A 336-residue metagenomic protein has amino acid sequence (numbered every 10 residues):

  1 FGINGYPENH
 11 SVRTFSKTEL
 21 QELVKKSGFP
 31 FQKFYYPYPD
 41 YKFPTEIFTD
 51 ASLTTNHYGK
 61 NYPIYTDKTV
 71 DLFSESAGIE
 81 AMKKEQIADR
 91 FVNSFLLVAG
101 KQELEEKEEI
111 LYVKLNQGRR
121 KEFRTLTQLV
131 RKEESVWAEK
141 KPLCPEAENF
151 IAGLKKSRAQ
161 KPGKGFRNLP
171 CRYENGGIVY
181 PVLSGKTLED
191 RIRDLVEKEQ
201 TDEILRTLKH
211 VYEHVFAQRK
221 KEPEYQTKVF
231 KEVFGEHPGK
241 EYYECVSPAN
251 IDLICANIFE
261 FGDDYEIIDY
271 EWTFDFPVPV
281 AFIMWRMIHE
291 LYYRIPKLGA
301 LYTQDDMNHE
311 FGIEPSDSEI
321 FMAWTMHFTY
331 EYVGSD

Functional and structural regions predicted by a protein language model:
N4-E19: Acceptor-substrate binding/catalytic loop of class I
K17-P39, L72: A SAM-dependent methyltransferase catalytic signature shared across enzymes that methylate proteins
P37-N116: A C-terminal cap/extension of S-adenosyl-L-methionine-dependent methyltransferases that defines the acceptor-substrate
D71-R90, K107-V113, R120-F123, P162-K164 (+1 more regions): Short linear interaction motifs
K114-A159, D190-I192: ATP-binding glycine-rich loop module of kinase domains
N168-G235: Conserved structural core of kinase catalytic domains
E232-A300: Catalytic activation segment of kinase domains across protein kinase-like and atypical kinase folds
F276-R286, L291-D336: Helical subdomain adjoining the active site within ATP-dependent kinase catalytic cores
